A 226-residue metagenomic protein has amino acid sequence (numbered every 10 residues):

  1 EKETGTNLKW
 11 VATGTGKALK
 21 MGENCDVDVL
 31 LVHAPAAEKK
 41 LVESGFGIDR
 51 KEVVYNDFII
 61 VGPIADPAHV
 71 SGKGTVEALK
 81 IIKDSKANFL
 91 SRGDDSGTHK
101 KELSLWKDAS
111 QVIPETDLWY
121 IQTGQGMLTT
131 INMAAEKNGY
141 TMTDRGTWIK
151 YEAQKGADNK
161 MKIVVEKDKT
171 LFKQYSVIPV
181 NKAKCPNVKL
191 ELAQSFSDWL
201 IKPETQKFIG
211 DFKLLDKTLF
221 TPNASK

Functional and structural regions predicted by a protein language model:
K2-N7, G16, K20, D26 (+4 more regions): Exported/periplasmic ABC-transporter solute-binding proteins
V29-Y55: Acidic, polar ligand-binding/catalytic clefts
Y55-D57, K86: Residue-level signal for tight coil/turn positions that link beta-strands
I60: Serine endopeptidase catalytic core focused on the charge-relay Asp
